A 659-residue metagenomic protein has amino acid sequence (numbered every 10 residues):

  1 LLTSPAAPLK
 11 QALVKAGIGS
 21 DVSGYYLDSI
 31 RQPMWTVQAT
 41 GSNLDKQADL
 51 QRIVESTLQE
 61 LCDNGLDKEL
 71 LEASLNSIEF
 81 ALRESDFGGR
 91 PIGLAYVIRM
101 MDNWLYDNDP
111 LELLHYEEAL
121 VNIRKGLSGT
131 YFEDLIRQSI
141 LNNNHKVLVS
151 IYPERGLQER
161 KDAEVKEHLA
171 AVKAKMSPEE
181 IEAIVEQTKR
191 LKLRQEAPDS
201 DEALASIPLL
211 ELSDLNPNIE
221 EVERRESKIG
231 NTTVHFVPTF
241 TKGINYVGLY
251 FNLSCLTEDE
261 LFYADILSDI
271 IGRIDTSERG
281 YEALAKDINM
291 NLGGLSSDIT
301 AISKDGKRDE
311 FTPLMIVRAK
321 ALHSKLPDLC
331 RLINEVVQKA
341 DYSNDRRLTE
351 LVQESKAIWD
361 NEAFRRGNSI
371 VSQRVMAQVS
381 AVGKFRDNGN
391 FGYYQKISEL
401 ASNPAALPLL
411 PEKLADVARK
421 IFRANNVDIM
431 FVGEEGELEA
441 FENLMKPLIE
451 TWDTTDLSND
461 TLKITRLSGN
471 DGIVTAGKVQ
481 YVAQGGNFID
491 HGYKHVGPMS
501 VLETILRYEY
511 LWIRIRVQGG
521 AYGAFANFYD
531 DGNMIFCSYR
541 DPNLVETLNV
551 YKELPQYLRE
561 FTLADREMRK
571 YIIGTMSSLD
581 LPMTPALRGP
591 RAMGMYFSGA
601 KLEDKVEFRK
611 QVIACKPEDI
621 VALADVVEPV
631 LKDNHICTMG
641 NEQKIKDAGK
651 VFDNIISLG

Functional and structural regions predicted by a protein language model:
L1-A6, P91-D109, K175-G272, N426 (+5 more regions): His/Glu-based metal-binding/catalytic segments typifying zinc-dependent metallopeptidases
L9, S23-L27, L120-I123, D134-S139 (+8 more regions): Generic recognition of flexible, low-complexity loop/linker segments
K10-K125, N144-E154, R160, K242-K339 (+5 more regions): M16 family metallopeptidases and their MPP-like homologs
N64, N142-N144, E154-R190, M445: Extended, regular secondary-structure scaffolds
P411-M445, K632-D633: Non-catalytic, conformational "gating/processing" segments within enzyme and secreted inhibitor domains
E439-L448, K646-N654: Short, aromatic/basic amphipathic alpha-helical patches
A614-G659: In a subset of proteins, long, contiguous C-terminal domains/tails are tracked
